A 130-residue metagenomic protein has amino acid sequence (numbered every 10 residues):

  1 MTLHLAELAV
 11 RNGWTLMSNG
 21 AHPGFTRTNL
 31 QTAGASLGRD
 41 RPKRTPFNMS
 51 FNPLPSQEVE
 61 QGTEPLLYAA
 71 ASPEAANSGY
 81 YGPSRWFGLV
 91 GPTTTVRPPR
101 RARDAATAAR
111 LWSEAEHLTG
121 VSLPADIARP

Functional and structural regions predicted by a protein language model:
T2-P130: NAD(P)H-dependent oxidoreductase Rossmann-fold/reductase module
